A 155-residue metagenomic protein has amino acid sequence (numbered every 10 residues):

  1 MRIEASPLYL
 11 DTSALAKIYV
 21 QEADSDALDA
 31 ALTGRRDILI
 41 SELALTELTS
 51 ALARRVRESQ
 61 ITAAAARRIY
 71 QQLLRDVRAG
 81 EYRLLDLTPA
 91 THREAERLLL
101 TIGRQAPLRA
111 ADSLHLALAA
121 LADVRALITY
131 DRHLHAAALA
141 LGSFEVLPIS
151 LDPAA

Functional and structural regions predicted by a protein language model:
M1-P7, T101, A120-A155: Acidic, PIN/NYN-like endoribonuclease modules and their adjacent C-terminal/linker elements
M1-S25: Metal-dependent nucleic-acid phosphoesterase active-site entry motif
Y9-L10, D26-L87: PIN/NYN-family metal-dependent endoribonuclease catalytic core
A14-L15, A44, T91, H115 (+1 more regions): Alpha-helix capping/helix-boundary segments
D26, R93, H135-A136: Alpha-helical elements of the RecA-like P-loop NTPase motor core of helicases
S41, A111, Y130: Replace "coordinates the UDP/GDP/TDP-sugar" with "coordinates nucleotide-activated sugar donors
R78-G103: Acidic catalytic patch
L84, L108, L127-I128: Conserved SAM-binding loop
